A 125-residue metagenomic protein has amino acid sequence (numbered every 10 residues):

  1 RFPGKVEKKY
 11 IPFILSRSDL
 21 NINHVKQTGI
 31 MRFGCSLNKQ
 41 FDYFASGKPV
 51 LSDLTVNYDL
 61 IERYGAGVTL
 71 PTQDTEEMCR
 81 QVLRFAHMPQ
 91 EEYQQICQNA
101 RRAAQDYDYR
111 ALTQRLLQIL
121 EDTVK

Functional and structural regions predicted by a protein language model:
P3-G4, S52, P71: Short loop/edge segments at beta-strand edges and connector loops that shape dinucleotide/nucleotide cofactor-binding
E7-I14, N21-F44, L51-L60: Nucleotide-sugar-dependent
K8, T75, Y93, Q105-T113: Amphipathic alpha-helical segment in the mid-to-C-terminal domain of diverse UDP/GDP-sugar glycosyltransferases
Y58-R84: Change "using UDP/GDP/dTDP sugars" to "using nucleotide sugars
E77-Q81, I96, L112-L116: Hydrophobic alpha-helical packing elements
M88, Y109-K125: C-terminal alpha-helical cap of glycosyltransferases
E91-D106, Q118: A short, well-ordered alpha-helix in the C-terminal region of glycosyltransferases
